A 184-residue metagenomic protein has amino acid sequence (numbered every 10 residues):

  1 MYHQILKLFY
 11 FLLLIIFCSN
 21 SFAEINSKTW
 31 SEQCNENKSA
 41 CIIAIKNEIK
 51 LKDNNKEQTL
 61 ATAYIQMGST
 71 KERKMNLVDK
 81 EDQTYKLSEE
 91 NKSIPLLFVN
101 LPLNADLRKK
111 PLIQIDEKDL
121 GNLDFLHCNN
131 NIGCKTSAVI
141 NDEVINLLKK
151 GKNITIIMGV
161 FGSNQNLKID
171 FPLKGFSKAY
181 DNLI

Functional and structural regions predicted by a protein language model:
M1-Y10: Bacterial N-terminal signal peptides that target proteins for export
Q4, L14-I15, E24: Generic short N-terminal amphipathic or hydrophobic helices
I15-I16, N35: Short linear sequence elements within intrinsically disordered, low-complexity coil regions
C18-N20: N-terminal signal peptide c-region/cleavage motif recognized by signal peptidases
A23-I184: A generic "folded-domain core" signal
